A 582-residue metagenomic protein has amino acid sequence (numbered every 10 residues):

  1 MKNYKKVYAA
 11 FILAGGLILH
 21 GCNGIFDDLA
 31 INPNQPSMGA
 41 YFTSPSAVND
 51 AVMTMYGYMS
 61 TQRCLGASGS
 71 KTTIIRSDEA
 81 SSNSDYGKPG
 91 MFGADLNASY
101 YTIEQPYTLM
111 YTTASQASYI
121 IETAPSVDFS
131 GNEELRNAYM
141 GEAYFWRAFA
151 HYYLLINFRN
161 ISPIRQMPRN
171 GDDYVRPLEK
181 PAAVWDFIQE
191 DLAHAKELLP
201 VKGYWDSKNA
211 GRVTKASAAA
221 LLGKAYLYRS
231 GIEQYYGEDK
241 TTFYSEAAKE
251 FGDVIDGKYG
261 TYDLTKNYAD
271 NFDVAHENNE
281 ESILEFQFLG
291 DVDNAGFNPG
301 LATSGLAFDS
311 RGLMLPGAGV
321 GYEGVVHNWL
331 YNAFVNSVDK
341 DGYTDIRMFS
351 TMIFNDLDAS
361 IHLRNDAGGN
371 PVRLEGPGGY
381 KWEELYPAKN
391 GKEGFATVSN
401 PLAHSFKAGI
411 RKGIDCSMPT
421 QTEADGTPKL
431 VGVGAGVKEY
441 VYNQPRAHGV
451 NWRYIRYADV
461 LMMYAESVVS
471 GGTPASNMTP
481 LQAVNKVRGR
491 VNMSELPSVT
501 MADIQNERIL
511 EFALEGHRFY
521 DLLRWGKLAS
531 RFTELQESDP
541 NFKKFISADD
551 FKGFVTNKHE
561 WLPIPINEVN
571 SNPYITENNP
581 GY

Functional and structural regions predicted by a protein language model:
M1-H20: Sec-dependent bacterial lipoprotein signal peptides
G21-N23, A80, N97, M110-T113 (+7 more regions): Long, intrinsically disordered, low-complexity segments
N23-K88, A193, R212-F395, F532-L535: An aromatic- and glycine-enriched ligand-binding surface/loop that stacks and positions planar moieties
F42-L65, S84-F158, D173-D186, D191-S207 (+2 more regions): Conserved, well-structured interaction surfaces
Y153-S162, Y228-G237, S470-P474: Short coil/turn linking the two alpha-helices of tandem helical-hairpin repeats
I346, F354-A483: C-terminal substrate/ligand-recognition segments
